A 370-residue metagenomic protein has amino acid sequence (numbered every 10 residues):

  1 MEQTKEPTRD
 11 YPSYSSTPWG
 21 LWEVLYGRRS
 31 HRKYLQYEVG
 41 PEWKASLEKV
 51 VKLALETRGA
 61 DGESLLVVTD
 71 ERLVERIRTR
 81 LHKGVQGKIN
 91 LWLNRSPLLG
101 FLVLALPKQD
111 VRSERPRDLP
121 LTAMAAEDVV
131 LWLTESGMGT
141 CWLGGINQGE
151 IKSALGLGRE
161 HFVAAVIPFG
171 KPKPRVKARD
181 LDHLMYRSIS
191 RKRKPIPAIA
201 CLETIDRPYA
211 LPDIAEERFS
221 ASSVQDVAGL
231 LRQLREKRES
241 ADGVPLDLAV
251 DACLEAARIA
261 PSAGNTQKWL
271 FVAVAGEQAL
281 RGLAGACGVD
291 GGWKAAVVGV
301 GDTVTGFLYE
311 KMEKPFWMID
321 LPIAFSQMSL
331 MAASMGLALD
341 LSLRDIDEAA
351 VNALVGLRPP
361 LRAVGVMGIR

Functional and structural regions predicted by a protein language model:
M1-R370: Acidic, surface-exposed loops and disordered segments
